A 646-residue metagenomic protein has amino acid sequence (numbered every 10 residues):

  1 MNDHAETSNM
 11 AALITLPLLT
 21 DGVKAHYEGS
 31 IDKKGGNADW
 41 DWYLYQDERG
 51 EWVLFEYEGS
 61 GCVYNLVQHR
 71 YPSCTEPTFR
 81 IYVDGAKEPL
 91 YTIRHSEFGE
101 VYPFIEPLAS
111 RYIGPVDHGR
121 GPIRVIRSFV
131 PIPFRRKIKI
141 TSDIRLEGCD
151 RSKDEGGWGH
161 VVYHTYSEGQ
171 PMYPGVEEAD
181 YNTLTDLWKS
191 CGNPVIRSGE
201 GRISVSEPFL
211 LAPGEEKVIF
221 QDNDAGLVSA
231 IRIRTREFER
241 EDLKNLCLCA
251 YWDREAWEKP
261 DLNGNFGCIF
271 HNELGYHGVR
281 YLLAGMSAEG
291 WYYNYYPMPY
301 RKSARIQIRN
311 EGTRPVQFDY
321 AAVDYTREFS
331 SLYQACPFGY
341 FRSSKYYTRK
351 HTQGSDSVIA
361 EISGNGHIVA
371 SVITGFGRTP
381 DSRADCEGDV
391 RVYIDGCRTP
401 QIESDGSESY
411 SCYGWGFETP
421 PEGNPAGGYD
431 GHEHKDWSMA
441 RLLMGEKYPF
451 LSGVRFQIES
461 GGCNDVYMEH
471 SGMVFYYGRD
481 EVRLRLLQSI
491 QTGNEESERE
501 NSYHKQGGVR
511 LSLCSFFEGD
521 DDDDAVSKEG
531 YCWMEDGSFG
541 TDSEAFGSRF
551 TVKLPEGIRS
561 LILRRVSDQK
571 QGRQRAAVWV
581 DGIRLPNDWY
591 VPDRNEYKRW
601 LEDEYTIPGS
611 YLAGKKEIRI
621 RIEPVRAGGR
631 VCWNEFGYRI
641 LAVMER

Functional and structural regions predicted by a protein language model:
M1, P17-K34, L487-I558, V566 (+1 more regions): Glycan-recognition and processing domains
M1-A12, S548, G572-Q574, L601-Y605 (+2 more regions): Mature N-terminal, pre-catalytic/accessory segment of carbohydrate-active enzymes
M1-G508, S567: Beta-strand-centric surfaces of beta-sandwich/beta-rich domains
Y82, R565-W579, R584, D588-V591: Accessory beta-strand-rich segments of carbohydrate-active enzymes
I140-S142, I308, S560-R565, G614-P624: Short, well-structured beta-strand segments enriched in hydrophobic/aromatic residues within extracellular or lumenal
N294, A440-L442, S548-F550, D603-Y605: Short strand-edge motifs at loop-to-beta-strand transitions and within beta-strands of extracellular beta-rich domains
C514, G547, D588, N595-Y597: C-terminal beta-sandwich/jelly-roll accessory domains of carbohydrate-active enzymes
P592-R599, S610-L612: Short proline/glycine- and polar residue-rich coil/turn motifs
